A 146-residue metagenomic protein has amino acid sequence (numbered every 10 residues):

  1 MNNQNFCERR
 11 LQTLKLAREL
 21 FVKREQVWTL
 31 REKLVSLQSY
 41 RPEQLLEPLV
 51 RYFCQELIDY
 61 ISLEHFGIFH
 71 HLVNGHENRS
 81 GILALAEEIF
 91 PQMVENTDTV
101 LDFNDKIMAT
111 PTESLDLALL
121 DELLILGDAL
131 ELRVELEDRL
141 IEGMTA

Functional and structural regions predicted by a protein language model:
M1-A146: Surface-exposed peri-terminal alpha-helical interaction modules
